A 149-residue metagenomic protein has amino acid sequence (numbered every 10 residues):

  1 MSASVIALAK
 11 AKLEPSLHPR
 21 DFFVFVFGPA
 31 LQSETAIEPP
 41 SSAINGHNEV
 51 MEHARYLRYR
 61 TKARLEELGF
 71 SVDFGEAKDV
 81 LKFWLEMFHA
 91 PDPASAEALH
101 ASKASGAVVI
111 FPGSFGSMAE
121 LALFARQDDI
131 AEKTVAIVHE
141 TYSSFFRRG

Functional and structural regions predicted by a protein language model:
M1-G149: Conserved catalytic or regulatory cores that recognize and/or transform ribose-phosphate-containing ligands
